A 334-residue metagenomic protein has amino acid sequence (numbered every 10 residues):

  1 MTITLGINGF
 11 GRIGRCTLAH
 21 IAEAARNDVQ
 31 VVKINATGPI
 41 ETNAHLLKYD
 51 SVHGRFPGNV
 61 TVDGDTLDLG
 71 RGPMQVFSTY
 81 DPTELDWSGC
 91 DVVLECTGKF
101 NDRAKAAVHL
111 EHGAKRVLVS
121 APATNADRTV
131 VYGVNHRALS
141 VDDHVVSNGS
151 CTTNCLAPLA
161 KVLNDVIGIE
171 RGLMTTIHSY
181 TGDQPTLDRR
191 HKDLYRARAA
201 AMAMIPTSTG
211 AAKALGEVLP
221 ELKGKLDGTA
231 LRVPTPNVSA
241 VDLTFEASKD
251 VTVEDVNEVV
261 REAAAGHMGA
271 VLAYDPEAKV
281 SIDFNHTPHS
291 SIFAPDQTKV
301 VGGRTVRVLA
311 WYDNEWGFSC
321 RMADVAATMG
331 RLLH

Functional and structural regions predicted by a protein language model:
M1-A197, D324, R331-L333: N-terminal Rossmann-like NAD(P) cofactor-binding subdomain of oxidoreductases, focused on the glycine-rich
F10, G14, D102, G149-T152 (+9 more regions): Generic structural signal for well-ordered, non-membrane alpha-helical segments in soluble metabolic enzymes
L18-A19, A107, A157-N164, T175 (+7 more regions): Predominant activation on well-ordered alpha-helical scaffold segments within soluble catalytic domains
T37-I40, A123-T124, S150-T152, T176-D183 (+6 more regions): Glycine-rich beta-alpha junction loops
L67, V130-Y132, V145, L187 (+5 more regions): Short clusters of hydrophobic/aromatic residues that line enzyme substrate/ligand-binding pockets
A138-S140, R196, V233-S239, V300-G303: Short, flexible turn/loop "capping" segments at secondary-structure junctions
G168-A230, F245: Catalytic core of tubulin tyrosine ligase-like
G228, A240, T244-H334: C-terminal active-site/capping subdomain that shapes the small-molecule cofactor and substrate pocket of enzyme
